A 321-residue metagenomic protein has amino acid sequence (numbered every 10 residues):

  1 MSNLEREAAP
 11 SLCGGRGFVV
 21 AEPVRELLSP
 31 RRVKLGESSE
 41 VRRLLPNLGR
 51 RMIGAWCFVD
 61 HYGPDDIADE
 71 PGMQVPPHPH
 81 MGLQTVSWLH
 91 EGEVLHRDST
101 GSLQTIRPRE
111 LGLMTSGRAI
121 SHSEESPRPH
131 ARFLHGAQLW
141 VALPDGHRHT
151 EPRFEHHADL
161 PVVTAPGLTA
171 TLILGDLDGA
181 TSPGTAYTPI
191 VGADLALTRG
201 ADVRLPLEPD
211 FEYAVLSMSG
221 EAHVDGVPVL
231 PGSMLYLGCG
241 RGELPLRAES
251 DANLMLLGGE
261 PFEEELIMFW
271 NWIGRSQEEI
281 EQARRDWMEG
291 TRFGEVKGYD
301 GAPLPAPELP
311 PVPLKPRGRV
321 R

Functional and structural regions predicted by a protein language model:
M1-R321: Jelly-roll (double-stranded beta-helix
